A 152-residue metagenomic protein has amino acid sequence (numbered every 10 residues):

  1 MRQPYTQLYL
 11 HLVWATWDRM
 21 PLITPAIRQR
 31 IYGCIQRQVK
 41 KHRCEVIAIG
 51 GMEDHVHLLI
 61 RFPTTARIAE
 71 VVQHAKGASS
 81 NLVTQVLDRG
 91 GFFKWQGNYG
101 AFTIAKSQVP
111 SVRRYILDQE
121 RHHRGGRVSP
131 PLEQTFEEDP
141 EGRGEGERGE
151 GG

Functional and structural regions predicted by a protein language model:
M1-G152: Basic nucleic-acid-binding interfaces
